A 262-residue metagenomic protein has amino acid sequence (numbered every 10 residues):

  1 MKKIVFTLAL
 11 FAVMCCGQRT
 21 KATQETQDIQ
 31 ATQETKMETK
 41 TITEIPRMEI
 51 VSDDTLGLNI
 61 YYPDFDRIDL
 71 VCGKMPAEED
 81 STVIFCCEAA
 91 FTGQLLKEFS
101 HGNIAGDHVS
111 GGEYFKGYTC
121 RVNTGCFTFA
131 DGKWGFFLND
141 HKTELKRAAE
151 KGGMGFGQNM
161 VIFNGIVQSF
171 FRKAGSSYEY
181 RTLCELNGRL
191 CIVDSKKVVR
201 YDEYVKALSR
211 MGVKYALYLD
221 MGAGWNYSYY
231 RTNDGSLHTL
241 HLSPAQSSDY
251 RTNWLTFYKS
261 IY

Functional and structural regions predicted by a protein language model:
M1-I4: Positively charged n-region of N-terminal signal peptides that target proteins for export
V13-C15: C-terminal motif of bacterial Sec signal peptides marking the signal peptidase cleavage site
G17-T20, E25, A31-Y118, V193-D194: Zymogen propeptides
L96-S169: Active-site-adjacent helix-turn-beta-strand microarchitecture at beta-sheet edges that either contains or buttresses
F99-E113, A174, E185, R189-V198 (+2 more regions): Conserved, well-ordered active-site substructure
N123-T124, S177-T182, T252: Short glycine-rich loop/turn motifs
G152-V193, R210: Flexible, glycine-rich surface segments
